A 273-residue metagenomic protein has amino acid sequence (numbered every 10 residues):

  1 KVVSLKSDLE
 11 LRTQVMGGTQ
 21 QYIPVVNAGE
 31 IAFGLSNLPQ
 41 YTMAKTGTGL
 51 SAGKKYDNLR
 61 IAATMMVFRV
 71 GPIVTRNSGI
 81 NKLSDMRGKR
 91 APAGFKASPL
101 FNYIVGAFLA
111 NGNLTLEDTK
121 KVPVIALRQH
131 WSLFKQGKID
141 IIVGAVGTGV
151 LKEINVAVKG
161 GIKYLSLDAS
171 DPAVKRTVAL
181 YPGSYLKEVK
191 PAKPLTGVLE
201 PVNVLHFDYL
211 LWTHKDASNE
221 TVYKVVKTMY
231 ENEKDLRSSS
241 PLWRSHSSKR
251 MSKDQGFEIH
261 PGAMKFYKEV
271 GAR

Functional and structural regions predicted by a protein language model:
K1-F95, G106, Y164-L167: Short, glycine-/small- and polar/acidic-enriched structural segments that line small-molecule recognition paths
K1-R12, F68-Q136, K249, K253 (+1 more regions): Bilobed "Venus flytrap"/periplasmic-binding protein-like clamshell domains and structurally analogous long
S4, D8, N27-I31, T46 (+5 more regions): Sec-exported extracytoplasmic/periplasmic mature domains
G18-Q20, S98, R128, D171: Residue-level detector of flexible, active-site-proximal loop/helix-junction positions within diverse enzyme catalytic
P24, T42-M43, N102-Y103, S132 (+2 more regions): Alpha-helical elements of the RecA-like P-loop NTPase motor core of helicases
L38-Q40, T48-L50, S78, T115-L211 (+1 more regions): Pocket-lining segment of extracytoplasmic ligand-binding domains
Q129, Q136-G137, V146-S166, R176-A179 (+2 more regions): An extracytoplasmic/periplasmic, membrane-proximal ligand-sensing/linker region
